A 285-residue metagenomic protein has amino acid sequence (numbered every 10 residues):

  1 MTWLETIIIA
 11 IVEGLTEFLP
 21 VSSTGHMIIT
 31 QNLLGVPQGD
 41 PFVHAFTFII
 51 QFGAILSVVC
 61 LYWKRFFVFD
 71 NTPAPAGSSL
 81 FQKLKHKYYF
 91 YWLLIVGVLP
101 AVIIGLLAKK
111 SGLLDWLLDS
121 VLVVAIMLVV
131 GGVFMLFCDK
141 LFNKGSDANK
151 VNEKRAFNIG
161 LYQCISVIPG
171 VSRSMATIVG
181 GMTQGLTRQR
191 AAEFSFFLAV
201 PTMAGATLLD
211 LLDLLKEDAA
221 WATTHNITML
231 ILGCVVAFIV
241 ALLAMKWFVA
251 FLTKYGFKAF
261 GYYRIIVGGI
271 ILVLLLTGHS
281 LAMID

Functional and structural regions predicted by a protein language model:
M1-D285: Multi-pass membrane proteins that catalyze or facilitate reactions on polyprenyl-/lipid-phosphate substrates and their
